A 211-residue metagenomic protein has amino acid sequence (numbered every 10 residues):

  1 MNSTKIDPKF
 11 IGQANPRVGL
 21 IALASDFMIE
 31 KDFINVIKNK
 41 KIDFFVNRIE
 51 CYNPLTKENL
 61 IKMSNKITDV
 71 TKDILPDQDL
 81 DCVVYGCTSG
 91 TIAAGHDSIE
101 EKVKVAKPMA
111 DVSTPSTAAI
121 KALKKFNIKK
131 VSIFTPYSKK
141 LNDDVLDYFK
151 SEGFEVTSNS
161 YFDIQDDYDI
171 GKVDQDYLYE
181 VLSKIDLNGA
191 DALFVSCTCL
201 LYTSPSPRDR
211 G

Functional and structural regions predicted by a protein language model:
N2-D69, F134-N142, L146-D174: N-terminal glycine-rich anion-binding loop in soluble enzyme alpha/beta folds
N65-Q78, Y179-G189: Short, well-structured alpha-helical segments in soluble
L80-G86, S132-I133, A190-T198: Periplasmic-binding protein-like
C82-G86, I92-A106: Glycine/small-residue-rich loop that forms an oxyanion/phosphate-binding "nest" at active or ligand-binding sites
V84-Y85, D111-P115, S158, F194-V195: General beta-strand structural signal in soluble alpha/beta enzymes
E100-L123, R208: Short, acidic/small-residue loops that bind anionic groups at enzyme active sites
T114-A118, V173-L182: Active-site glycine-rich loop that binds ribose-phosphate moieties when present
Y202-G211: Conserved small/polar residues in nucleotide/adenosyl-binding loops
